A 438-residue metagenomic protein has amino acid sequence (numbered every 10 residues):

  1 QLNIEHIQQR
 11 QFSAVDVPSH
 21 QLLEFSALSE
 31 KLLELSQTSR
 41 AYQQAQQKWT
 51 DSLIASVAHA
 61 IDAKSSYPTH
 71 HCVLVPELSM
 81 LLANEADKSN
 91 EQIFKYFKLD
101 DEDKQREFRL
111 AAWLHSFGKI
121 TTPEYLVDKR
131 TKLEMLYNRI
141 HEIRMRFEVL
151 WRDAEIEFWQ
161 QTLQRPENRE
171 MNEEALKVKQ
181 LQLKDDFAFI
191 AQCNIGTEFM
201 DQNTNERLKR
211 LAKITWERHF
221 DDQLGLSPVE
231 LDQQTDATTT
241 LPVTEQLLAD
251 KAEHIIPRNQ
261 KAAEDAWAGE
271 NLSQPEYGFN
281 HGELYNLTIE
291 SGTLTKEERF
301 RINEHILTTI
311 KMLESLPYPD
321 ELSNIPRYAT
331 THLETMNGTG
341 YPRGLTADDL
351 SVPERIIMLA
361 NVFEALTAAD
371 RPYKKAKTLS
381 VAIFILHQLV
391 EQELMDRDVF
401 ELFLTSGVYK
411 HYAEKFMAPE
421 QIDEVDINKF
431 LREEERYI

Functional and structural regions predicted by a protein language model:
Q1-L2, H6, A41, A45: Cytoplasmic juxtamembrane "membrane-exit" helices immediately C-terminal to transmembrane segments
L2-H6, S13-K31: HAMP signal relay modules and closely related sensory coiled-coil linkers that couple transmembrane inputs to cytosolic
L2-R10, L35, A60, L82 (+1 more regions): Signal-transduction coiled-coil helices of two-component systems
Q11-F12, L394: Secondary-structure boundary/capping signal
F25, L32-Q47: HAMP exit helix and analogous amphipathic coiled-coil linker helices
D51-I438: Histidine- and acidic-residue-rich, metal-dependent catalytic cores
